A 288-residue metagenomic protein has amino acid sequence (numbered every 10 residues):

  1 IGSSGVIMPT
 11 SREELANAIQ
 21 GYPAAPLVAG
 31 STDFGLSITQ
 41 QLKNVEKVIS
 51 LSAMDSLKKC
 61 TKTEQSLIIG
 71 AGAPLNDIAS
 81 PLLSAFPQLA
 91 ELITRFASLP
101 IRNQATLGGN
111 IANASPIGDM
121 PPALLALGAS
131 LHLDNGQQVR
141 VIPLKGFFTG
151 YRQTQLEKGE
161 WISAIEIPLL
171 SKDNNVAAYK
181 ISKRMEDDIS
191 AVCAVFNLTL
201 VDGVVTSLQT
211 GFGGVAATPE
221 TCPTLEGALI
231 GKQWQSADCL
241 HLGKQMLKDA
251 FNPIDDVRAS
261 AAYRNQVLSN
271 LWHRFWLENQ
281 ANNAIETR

Functional and structural regions predicted by a protein language model:
I1-R288: C-terminal structural segment of proteins
